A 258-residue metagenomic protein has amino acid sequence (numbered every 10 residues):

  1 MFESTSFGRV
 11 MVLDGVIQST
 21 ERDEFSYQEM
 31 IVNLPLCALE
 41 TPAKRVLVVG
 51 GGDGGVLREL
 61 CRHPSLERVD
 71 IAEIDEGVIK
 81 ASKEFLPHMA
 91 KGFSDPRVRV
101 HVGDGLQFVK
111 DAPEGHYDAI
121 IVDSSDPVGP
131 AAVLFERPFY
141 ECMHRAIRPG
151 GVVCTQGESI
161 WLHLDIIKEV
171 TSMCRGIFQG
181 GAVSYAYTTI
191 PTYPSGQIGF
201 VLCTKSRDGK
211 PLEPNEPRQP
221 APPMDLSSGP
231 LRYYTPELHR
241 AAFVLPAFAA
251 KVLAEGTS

Functional and structural regions predicted by a protein language model:
F2-V12: Non-catalytic substrate-recognition/targeting regions of SAM-dependent transferases
S19-V152, W161-I166, R175, S195: The AdoMet/dcAdoMet-binding core of the Class I SAM-like
Y140-H144, I166-Y187, V201: Conserved Class I S-adenosyl-L-methionine
S172, P194-S258: SAM/dcSAM-binding transferase cores
T188-T192: Short proline/glycine-enriched turn/loop segments at secondary-structure junctions
